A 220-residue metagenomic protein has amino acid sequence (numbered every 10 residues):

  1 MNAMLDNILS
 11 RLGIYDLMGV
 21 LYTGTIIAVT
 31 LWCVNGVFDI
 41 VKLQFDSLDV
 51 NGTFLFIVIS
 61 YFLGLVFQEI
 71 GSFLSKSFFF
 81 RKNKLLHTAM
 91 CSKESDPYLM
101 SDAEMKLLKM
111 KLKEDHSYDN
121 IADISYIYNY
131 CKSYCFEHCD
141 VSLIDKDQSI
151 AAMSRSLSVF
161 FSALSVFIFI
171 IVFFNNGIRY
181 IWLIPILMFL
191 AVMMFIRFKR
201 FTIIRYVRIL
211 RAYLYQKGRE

Functional and structural regions predicted by a protein language model:
M1-Y98, I171-F174, I178-I184, F195-R205: N-terminal first transmembrane alpha-helix
M4, D102-E104, Q148, V192 (+1 more regions): Helix-centric, low-specificity signal for extended rod-like, repetitive segments
S10-T23, C135-Y180: Transmembrane alpha-helical segments and their cytosolic interface motifs in multi-pass membrane proteins
D39-K42, K109-S117, F173-N176, G218: Short, flexible coil/linker elements and helix-boundary hinge sites characteristic of intrinsically disordered
L74-L143: Charge-rich cytosolic interhelical loops and cytosolic tails of multi-pass membrane proteins
F189-E220: C-terminal structured interaction module
